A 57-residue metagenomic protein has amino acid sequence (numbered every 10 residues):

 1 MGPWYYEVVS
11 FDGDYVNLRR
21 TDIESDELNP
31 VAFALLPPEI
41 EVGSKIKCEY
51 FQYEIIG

Functional and structural regions predicted by a protein language model:
M1-G13: Structural detector for short beta-strands of small beta-barrel domains
P3-Y5, L28-P30, K45: Well-ordered beta-strand positions in beta-sheet-rich domains
D14-R19: Short aromatic-glycine-enriched beta-strand elements
D26-P38: Beta-strand/loop nucleic-acid-binding surfaces
L35-C48: Short nucleic-acid-contacting surface segments enriched for D/E, G, S/T with interspersed K/R
F51-G57: Short, Lys/Arg- and Gly-enriched loop/turn segments at beta-strand edges
